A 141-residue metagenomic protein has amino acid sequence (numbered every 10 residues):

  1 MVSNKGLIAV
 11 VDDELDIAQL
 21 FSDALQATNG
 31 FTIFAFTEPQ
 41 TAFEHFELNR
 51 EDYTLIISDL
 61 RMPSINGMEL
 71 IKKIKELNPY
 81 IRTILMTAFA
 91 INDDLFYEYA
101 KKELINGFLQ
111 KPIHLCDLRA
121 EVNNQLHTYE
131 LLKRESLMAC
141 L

Functional and structural regions predicted by a protein language model:
L15-F34: Two-component/phosphorelay signaling modules centered on CheY-like receiver
A35-L55: Acidic, metal-coordinating helix/loop segments flanking the phosphotransfer/catalytic sites of two-component signaling
E44, M68-Y80: Short amphipathic alpha-helix used as the core "switch/output" element in two-component signaling
D59: Active-site residues of response regulator receiver
M62: Receiver (REC) domain active-site loop signature in two-component systems and cognate sites in sensor histidine kinases
E69, A90-G107, A120: Alpha4 helix (beta4-alpha4-beta5 surface) of REC/receiver domains from two-component response regulators
M86-A88: Hydrophobic/aromatic residues positioned on beta-strands within the core alpha/beta folds
I113-V122, L126, E130, R134: C-terminal output helix
